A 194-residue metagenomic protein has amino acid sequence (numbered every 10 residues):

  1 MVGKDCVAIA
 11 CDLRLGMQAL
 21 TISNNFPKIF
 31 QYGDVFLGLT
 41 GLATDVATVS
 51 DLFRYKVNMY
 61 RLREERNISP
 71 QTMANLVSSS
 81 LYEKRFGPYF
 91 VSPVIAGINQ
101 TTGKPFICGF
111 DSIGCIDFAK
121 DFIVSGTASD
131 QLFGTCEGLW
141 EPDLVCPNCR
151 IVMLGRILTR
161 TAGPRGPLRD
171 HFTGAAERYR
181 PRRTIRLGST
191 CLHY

Functional and structural regions predicted by a protein language model:
M1-Y194: Long, low-complexity N-terminal extensions
